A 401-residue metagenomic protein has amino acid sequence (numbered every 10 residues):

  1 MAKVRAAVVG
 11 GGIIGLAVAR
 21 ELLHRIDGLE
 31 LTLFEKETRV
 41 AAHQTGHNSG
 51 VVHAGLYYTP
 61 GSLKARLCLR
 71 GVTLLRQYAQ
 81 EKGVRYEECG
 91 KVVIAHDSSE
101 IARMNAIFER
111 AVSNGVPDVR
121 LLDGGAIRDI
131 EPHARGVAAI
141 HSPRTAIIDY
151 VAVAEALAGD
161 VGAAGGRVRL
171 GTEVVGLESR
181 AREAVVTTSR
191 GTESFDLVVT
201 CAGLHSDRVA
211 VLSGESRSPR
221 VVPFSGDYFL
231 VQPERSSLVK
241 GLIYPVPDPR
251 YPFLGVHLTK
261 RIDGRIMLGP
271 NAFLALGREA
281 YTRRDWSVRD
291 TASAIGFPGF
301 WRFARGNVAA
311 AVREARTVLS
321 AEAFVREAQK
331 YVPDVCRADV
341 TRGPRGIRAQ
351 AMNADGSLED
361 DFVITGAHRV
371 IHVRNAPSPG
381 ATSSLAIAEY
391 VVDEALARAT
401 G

Functional and structural regions predicted by a protein language model:
A2-I14, T32: Beta1/beta-strand and adjacent pyrophosphate-binding region of the FAD-binding site in flavoprotein oxidoreductases
A17, L177-S287: Flavin-dependent oxidoreductases
L23-G46: Glycine-rich FAD pyrophosphate-binding loop
G50-A126, G136, G255-V256, R265-M267 (+2 more regions): Dinucleotide-binding Rossmann-like beta1-alpha1 core, especially the glycine-rich loop that anchors the ADP
T59-R70, I94-R103, I140-D160, R169 (+2 more regions): Short beta-strand to alpha-helix junction loop
R85-A95, D118-L121, A126-G165, V185-V186 (+3 more regions): Helix-loop-beta segment of a Rossmann-like dinucleotide-binding subdomain
I140-L197, C201, H205, S383-L396: Helical element adjacent to the flavin cofactor pocket in flavoenzyme catalytic cores
R283, P298-G401: C-terminal catalytic lobe of FAD-dependent flavoproteins
